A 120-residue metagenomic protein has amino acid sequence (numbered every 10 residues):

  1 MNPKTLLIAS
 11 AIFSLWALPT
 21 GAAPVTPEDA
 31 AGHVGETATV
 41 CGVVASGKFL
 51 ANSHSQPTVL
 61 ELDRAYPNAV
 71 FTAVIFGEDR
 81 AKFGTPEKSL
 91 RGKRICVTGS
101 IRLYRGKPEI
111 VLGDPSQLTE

Functional and structural regions predicted by a protein language model:
M1-I8: Bacterial N-terminal signal peptides that target proteins for export
I8-A17: Bacterial N-terminal signal peptides
P19-E120: OB-fold and OB-like single-stranded nucleic-acid-recognition modules and their adjacent interaction interfaces
